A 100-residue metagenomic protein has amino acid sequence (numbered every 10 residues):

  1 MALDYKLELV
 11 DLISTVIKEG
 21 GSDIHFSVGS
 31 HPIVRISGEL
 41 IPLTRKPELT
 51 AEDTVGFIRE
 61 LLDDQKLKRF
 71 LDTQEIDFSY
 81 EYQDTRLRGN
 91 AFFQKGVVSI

Functional and structural regions predicted by a protein language model:
A2-I100: N-terminal "pre-motor" subdomain/linker immediately upstream of P-loop NTPase catalytic cores
